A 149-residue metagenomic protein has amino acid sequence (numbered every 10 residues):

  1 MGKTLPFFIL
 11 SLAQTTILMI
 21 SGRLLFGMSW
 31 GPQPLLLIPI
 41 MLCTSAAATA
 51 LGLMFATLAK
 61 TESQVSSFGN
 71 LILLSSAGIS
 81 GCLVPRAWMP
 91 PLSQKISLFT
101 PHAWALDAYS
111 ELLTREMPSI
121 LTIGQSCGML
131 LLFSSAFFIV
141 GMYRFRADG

Functional and structural regions predicted by a protein language model:
M1: Hydrophobic ligand-binding cavity/cleft-lining segments
T4-N70, L74, G124-C127, F138: Alpha-helical transmembrane segments and their short interhelical loops
T16, I20, A50, L83-V84 (+3 more regions): Transmembrane alpha-helix boundary/anchor motif
S29, G81-A136: Membrane-interfacial helix-loop-helix junctions in multi-pass membrane proteins
Y143-G149: Short cytosolic juxtamembrane segments of multi-pass membrane proteins
